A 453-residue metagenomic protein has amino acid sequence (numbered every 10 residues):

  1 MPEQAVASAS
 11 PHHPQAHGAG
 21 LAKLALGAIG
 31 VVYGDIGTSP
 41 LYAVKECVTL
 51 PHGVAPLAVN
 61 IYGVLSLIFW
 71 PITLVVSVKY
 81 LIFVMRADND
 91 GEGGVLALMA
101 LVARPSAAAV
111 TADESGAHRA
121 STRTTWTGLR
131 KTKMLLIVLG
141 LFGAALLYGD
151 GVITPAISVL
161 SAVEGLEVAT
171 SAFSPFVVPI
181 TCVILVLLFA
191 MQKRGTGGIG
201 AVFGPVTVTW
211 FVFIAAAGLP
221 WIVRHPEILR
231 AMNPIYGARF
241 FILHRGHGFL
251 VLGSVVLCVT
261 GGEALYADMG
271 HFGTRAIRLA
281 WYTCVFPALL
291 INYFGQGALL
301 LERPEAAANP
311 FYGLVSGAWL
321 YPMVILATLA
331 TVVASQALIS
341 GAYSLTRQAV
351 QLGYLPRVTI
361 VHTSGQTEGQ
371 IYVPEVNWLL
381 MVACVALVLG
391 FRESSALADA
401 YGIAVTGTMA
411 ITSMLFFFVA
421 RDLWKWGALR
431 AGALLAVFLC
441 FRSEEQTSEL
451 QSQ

Functional and structural regions predicted by a protein language model:
M1-S448: The structured alpha-helical core of multi-pass membrane proteins
E449-Q453: Short "domain-exit" segments at the C-terminal end of structured domains
